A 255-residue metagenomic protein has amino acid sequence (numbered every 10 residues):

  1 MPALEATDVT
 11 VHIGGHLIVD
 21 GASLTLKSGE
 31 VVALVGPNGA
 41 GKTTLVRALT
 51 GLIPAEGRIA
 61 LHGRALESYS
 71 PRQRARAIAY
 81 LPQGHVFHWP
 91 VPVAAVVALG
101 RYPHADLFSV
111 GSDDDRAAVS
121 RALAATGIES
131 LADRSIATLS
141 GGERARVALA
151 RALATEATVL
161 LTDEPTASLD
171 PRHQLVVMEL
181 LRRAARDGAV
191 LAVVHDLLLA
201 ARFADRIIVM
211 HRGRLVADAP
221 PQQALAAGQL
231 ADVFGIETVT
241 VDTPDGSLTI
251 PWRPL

Functional and structural regions predicted by a protein language model:
L4, I18-G21: Conserved structural motif at the start of ABC-family nucleotide-binding domains
V35-P37: The feature captures the beta-strand-to-loop junction immediately N-terminal to the Walker
T50: Helix-to-loop junction immediately C-terminal to a conserved catalytic motif
G57-A65, R74: Conserved ABC transporter NBD signature motif
S109-V110, S135-L139, E143: Conserved ABC ATPase signature
L160-E164: Catalytic Walker B motif of ABC-type/P-loop ATPase nucleotide-binding domains
